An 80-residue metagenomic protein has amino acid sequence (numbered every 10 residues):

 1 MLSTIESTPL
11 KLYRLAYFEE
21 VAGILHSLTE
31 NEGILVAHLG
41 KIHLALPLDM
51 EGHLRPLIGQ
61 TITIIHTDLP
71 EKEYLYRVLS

Functional and structural regions predicted by a protein language model:
M1-S3, G40-D49, P70: Single-stranded RNA-binding regions, centering on S1/OB-family and related RNA-binding modules
I5-E32: Structural detector for short beta-strands of small beta-barrel domains
A22, V36, T61-T63: Beta-strand secondary-structure signal
H26-L46: OB-fold (S1/OB) nucleic-acid-binding surfaces
D49-I65: Short nucleic-acid-contacting surface segments enriched for D/E, G, S/T with interspersed K/R
T67-S80: OB-fold/S1-family single-stranded nucleic acid-binding modules
